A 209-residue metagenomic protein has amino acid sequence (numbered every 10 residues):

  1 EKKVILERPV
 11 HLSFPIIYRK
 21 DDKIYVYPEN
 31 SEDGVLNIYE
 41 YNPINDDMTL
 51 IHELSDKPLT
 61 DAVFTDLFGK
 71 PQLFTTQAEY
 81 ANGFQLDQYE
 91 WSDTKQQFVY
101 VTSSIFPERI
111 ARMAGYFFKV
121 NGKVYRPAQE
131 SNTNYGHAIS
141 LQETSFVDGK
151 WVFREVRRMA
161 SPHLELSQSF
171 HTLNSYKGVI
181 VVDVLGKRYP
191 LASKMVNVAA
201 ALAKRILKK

Functional and structural regions predicted by a protein language model:
E1-K209: Carbohydrate-active catalytic/glycan-binding domains of CAZyme proteins, especially the secreted or lumenal ectodomains
